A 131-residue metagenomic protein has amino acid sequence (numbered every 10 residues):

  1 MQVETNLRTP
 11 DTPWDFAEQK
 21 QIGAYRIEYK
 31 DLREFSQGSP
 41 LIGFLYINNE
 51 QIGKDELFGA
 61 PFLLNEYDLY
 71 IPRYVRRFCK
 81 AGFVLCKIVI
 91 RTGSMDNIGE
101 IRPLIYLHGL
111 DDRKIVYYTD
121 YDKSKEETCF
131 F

Functional and structural regions predicted by a protein language model:
M1-Q19, L32-D55, C79-I101, T119-F131: Surface-exposed loop/turn elements that mediate protein-protein interactions on large endomembrane-trafficking
Q2-E28, K54-D68, P72, G99-K114: Repeated scaffold domains used in trafficking and secretory/extracellular systems, primarily beta-propellers
